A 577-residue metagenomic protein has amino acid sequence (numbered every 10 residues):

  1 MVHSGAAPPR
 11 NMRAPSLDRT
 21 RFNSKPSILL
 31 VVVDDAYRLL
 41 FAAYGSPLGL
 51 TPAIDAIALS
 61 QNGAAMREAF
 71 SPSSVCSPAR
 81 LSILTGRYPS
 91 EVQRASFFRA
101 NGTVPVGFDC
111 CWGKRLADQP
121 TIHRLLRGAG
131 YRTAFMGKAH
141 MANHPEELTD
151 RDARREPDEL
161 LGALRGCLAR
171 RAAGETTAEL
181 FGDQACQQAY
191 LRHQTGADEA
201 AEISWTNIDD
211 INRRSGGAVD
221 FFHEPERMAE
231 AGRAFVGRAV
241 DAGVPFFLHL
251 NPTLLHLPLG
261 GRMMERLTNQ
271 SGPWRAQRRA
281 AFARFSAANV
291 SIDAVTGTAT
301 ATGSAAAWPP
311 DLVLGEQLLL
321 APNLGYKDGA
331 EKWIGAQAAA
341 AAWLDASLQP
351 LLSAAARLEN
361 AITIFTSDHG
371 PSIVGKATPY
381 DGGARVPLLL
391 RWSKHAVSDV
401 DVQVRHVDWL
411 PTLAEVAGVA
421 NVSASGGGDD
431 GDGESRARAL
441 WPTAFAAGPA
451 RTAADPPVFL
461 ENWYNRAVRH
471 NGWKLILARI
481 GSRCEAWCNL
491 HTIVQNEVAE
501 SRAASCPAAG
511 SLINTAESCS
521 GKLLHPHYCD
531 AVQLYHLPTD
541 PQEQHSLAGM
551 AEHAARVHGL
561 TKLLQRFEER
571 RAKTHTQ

Functional and structural regions predicted by a protein language model:
G5-R67, R127-G128, A377, D530 (+1 more regions): Active-site-proximal N-terminal segment of extracellular/periplasmic enzymes that hydrolyze or transfer
N11, N101, G174-E175, N251 (+6 more regions): N-linked glycosylation sites
F22-P26, V33-L48, Q187-Q194, E199-L410 (+4 more regions): Active-site-proximal cap/lid insertion segments
S24-L29, Q61-R67, G128-A134, T195-D198 (+4 more regions): Loop/turn elements at helix/coil->beta-strand transitions in domains of secreted/extracellular proteins
L30-V31, Y37-F135, H144-A163, A197 (+1 more regions): Active-site segment of extracytoplasmic enzymes that catalyze sulfate/phosphate-ester chemistry
R38-L40, V75-A79, V92-Q93, A100 (+10 more regions): Short catalytic/ligand-binding loop motif for oxyanion handling, primarily in non-cytosolic enzymes, centered on
A58-A65, G86-P89, R127-Y131, G237 (+6 more regions): Sec-exported extracytoplasmic/periplasmic mature domains
H369-V374, A396, V407-L410, A414-Q533 (+2 more regions): C-terminal cap/loop subdomain of S1 sulfatases and analogous C-terminal strand-loop tails that border
